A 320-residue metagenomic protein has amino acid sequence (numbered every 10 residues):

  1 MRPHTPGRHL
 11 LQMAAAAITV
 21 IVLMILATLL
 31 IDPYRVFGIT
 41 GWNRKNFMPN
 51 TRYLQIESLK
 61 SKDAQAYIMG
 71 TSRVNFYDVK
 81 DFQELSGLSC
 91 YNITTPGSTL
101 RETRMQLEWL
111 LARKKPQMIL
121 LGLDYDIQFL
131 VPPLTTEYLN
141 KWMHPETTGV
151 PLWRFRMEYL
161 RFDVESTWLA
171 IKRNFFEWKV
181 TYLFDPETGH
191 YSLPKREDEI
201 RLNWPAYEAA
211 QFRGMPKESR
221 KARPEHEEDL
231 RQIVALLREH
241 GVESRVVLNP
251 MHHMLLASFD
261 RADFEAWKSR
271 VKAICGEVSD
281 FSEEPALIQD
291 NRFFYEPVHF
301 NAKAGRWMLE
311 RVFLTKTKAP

Functional and structural regions predicted by a protein language model:
M1-H9: N-terminal Lys/Arg-rich, disordered targeting/topogenic segments
Q12-D32: Hydrophobic membrane-insertion alpha-helices, especially the h-region of bacterial N-terminal signal peptides
I31-R52: Alpha-helical transmembrane signal-anchor/signal-peptide segments
N46-V74: Short extracytoplasmic
M69, R73-F155: Membrane-embedded segments
L123, P132, T136-H240: Secreted/periplasmic serine-hydrolase-like ester/acetyl group-modifying domain
V234-F259: Active-site segments of SGNH/GDSL-like serine hydrolases that catalyze O-acetyl group transfer/hydrolysis on lipids
S258-P320: C-terminal regions of proteins
